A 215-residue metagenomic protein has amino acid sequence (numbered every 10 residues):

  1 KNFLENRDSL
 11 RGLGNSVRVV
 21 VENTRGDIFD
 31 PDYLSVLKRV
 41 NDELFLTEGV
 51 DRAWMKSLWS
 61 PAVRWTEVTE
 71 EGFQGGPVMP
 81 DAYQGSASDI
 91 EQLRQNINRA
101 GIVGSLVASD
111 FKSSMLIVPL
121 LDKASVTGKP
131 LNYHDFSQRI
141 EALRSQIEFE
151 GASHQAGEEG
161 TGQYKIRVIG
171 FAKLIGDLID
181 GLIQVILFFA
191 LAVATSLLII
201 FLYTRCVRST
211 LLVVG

Functional and structural regions predicted by a protein language model:
K1-I28, Q84-V107: Solvent-exposed, non-transmembrane loop/terminal regulatory segments of multi-pass membrane proteins
N2, Y33-V36, V40, D51 (+2 more regions): Stable alpha-helical elements in mature extracytoplasmic
G14-S16, V20-N23, K38-T66: Short amphipathic beta-strand/extended segments in non-transmembrane regions
N15-R25, F73-V78, K112-A124: Short, hydrophobic beta-strand segments
R25-P31, T127-P130: Second-shell loop/turn segments in exported
Y33-L34, K38, V63-Q84, I179-V185: Charged, often glycine-rich, active-site loop that binds/positions anionic groups
S35, Y83-V207: Extracytoplasmic
L211-G215: Cytoplasmic-side transmembrane-helix entry/capping segments in multi-pass membrane proteins
